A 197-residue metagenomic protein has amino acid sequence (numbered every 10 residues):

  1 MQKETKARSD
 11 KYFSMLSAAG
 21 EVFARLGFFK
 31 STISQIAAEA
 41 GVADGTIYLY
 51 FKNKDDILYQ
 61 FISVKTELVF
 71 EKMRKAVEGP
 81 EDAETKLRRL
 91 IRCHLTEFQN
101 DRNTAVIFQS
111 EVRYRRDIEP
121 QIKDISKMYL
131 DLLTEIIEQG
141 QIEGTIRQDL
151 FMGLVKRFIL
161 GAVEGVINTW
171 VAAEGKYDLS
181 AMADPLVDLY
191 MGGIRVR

Functional and structural regions predicted by a protein language model:
M1-L26, S31-E39, D56: Basic, helix-initiating cap at the start of DNA-binding domains
M1-Q2, R89, C93-T96, D131 (+4 more regions): C-terminal peripheral helix-coil segments that are non-catalytic and often amphipathic
A19, A40-F51: Short hydrophobic/aromatic patch on the recognition helix
A24, L49-K52, Q60, V64: Base-recognition residues in the alpha-helical recognition helix of bacterial helix-turn-helix
Q60, R74-N100, K156-I159: Hydrophobic alpha-helical connector segments
E67-F70, N100, I118-E143, G153-R157 (+1 more regions): Amphipathic alpha-helical packing segments from all-alpha helical-bundle domains
E97-D117, T169: Amphipathic alpha-helical segments used for helix-helix packing
